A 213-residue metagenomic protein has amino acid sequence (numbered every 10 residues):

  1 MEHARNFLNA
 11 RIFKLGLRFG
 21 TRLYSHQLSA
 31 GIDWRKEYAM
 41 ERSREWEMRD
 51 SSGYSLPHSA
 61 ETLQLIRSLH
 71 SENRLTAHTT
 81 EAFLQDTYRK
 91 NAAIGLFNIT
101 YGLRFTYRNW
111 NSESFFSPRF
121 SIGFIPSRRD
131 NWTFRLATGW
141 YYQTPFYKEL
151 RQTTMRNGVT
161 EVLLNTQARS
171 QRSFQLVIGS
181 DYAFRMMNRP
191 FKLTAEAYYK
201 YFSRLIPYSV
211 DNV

Functional and structural regions predicted by a protein language model:
M1, E45-Y54, F115-S121, L150-V159 (+1 more regions): Flexible, surface-exposed loop regions and adjacent strand-edge segments of Gram-negative outer-membrane beta-barrel
M1-N111: Face-selective signature of the C-terminal outer-membrane beta-barrel domain
R11-L17, H78-L84, Y101-L103, F116-I122 (+3 more regions): Hydrophobic, lipid-facing positions within transmembrane beta-strands of outer-membrane proteins
L23, W34-M40, T80, L103-N109 (+4 more regions): Transmembrane beta-strands of outer-membrane beta-barrel pores
L23-H26, N91-G95, I125-R129, S173 (+1 more regions): Outer-membrane beta-barrel channels and translocator barrels
H26-I32, G95-L103, P118, W132-L136 (+2 more regions): Transmembrane beta-strands of outer-membrane beta-barrel proteins
Y38-S43, G53-Y54, G95, R108-E113 (+4 more regions): Outer-membrane beta-barrel proteins
Q167-V213: Membrane-embedded beta-barrel scaffold of Gram-negative outer-membrane proteins
